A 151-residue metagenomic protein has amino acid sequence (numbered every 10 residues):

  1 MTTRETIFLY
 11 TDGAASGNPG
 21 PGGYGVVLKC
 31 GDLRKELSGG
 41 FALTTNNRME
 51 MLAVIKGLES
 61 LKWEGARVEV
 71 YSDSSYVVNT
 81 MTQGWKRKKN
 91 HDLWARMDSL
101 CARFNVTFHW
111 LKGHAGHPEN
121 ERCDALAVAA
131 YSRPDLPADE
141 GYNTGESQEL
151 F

Functional and structural regions predicted by a protein language model:
M1-R4: A short acidic-Thr-Gly-centered motif at the start of a beta-strand
T6-P21, I55-R122, L126, A130-Y131 (+3 more regions): RNase H catalytic domain
L9-T11, Y24, L37, M51: Structural detector for hydrophobic anchor residues on beta-strands
G23-C30: Short beta-strand scaffold segments in enzyme catalytic cores
G31-M49: A short, polar/acidic, helix/strand-boundary loop motif
R48, L52-K56: Short amphipathic alpha-helical face segments that pack within enzyme cores and frequently flank/anchor catalytic
